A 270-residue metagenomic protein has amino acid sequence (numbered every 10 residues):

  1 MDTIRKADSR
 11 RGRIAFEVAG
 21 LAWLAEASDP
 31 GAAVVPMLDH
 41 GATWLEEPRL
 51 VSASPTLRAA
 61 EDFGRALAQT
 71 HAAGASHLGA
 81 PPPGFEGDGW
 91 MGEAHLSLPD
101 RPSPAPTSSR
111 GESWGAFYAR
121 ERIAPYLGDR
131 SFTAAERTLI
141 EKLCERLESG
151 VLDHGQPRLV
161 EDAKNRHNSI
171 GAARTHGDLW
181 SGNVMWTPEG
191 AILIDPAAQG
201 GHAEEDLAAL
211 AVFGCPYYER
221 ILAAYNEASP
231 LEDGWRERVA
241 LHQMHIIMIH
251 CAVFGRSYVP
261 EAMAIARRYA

Functional and structural regions predicted by a protein language model:
D2-A116: ATP-binding pocket architecture of kinase catalytic cores
R10-R11, H40-W44, V51-A53, I123 (+3 more regions): Short, solvent-exposed loop/turn segments at secondary-structure junctions
A59, K142-L143, E219-R220: Phosphate/dinucleotide-binding and metal-coordinating scaffold of catalytic cores in nucleotide-dependent enzymes
A75-T175: An alpha-helical support segment within catalytic cores of ATP-dependent transferases
T107-A119, N168-R174, S181-E237, R256: Active-site Asp-x-Gly
L127, V212, M248, A252-V253: Specific register positions within alpha-helical solenoid repeats of the TPR/Sel1-like families, i.e., one
A240-M248: Hydrophobic alpha-helical segments that form the core of small-molecule binding pockets and/or dimer interfaces
H250-A270: ATP/Mg2+ or Mg2+-diphosphate-binding catalytic cores that bind nucleotide phosphates or diphosphates via glycine-rich
